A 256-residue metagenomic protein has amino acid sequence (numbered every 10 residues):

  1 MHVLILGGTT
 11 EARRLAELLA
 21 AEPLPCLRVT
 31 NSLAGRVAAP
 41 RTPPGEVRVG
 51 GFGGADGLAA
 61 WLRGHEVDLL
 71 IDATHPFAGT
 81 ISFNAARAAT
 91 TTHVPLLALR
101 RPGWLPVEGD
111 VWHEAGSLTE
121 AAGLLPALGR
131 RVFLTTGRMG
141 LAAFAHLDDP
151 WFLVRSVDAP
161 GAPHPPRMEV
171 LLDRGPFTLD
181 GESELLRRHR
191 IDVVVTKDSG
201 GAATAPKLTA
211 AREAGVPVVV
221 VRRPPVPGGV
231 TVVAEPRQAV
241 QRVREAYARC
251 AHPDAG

Functional and structural regions predicted by a protein language model:
M1-D72, S82-F83, A89-L99, L105-E108 (+4 more regions): SAM-dependent methyltransferases
F77-T80: Glycine-rich anion/phosphate-binding loops
T136-G137, V157: Classical nucleotidyltransferase
